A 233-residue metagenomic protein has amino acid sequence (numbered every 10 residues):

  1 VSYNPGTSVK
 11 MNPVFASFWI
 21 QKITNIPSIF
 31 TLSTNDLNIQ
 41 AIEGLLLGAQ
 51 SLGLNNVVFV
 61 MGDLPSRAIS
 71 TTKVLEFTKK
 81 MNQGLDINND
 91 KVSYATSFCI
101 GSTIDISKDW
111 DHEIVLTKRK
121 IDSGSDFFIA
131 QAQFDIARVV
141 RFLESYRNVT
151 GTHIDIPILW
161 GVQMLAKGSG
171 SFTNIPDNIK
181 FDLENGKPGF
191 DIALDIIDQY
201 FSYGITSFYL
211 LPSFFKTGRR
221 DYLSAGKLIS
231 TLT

Functional and structural regions predicted by a protein language model:
V1, S28-L32, V57-F59, F98-I104 (+4 more regions): Hydrophobic faces of well-ordered beta-strands that scaffold small-molecule active sites in alpha/beta enzyme cores
V1-V9, L32-T34, V57-M61, D126-I136 (+3 more regions): Catalytic beta/alpha-barrel core
T7-I20, L37-L45, D63-D90, W110-H112 (+2 more regions): Active-site-adjacent beta->alpha loops and helix N-cap segments on the catalytic face of soluble alpha/beta enzymes
P13, I39-L47, D109-R119, G189-Q199: Short, acidic/polar
V14-N25, L46-L54, I87-A95, K118-D122 (+2 more regions): Acidic (Asp/Glu)-rich catalytic clusters
P27-Q40, F98-H112, D177-I192: Active-site mouth loops of central-metabolism enzymes
H153-Y209: Catalytic-face loop-and-helix region of soluble metabolic enzyme cores
L194-L232: C-terminal extensions of enzymes
